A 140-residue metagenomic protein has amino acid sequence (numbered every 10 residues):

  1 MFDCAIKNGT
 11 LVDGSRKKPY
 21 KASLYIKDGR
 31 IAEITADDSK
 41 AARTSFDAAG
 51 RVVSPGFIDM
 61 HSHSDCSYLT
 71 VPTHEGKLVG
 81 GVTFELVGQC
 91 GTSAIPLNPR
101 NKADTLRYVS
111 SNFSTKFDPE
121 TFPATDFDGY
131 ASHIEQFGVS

Functional and structural regions predicted by a protein language model:
M1-A5, L11-G56, V71: Histidine-rich, glycine-flanked metal-binding segment
D13, D65, T92-P96: Flexible loop/turn segments at secondary-structure boundaries
D28-R30, S62, Q89-G91: Short glycine-rich, polar/acidic loop-and-turn segments at beta strand-coil junctions
V52-G76: Di-metal (Zn2+ and/or Mg2+/Mn2+) metal-binding site signature of metallo-dependent hydrolases with the MBL/beta-CASP
T70-S140: Divalent-metal coordination cores built from histidine and acidic residues
